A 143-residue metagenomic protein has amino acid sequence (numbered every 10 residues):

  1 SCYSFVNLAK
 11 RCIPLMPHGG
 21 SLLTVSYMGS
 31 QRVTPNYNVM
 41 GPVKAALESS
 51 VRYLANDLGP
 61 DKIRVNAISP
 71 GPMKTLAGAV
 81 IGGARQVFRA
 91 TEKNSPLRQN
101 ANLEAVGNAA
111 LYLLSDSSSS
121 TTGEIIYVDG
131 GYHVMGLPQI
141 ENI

Functional and structural regions predicted by a protein language model:
S1, A9, S21-Y27, R64-S69 (+3 more regions): Structural signature of the Rossmann-like NAD(P)-dependent dehydrogenase/reductase core
Y3-V6, A67, Q86-T121, G130: C-terminal helical subdomain
A9-K10, R52: A short, exposed helix-loop element centered on a Lys and neighboring polar residues
P14, N56-P60, S119: Alpha-helical segment proximal to the catalytic Tyr-Lys
M16-H18: Helix-to-beta-strand junctions that scaffold the AdoMet/dcAdoMet cofactor pocket in Class I SAM-dependent enzymes
L23-L47, V51-P60, P72-M73: Catalytic loop of short-chain dehydrogenase/reductase
P60, P70-S95, M135-I143: A glycine/serine/threonine-rich, flexible loop-to-helix segment that serves as the NAD(P) cofactor-binding "lid"
L111, T122-I143: Short C-terminal tail/terminal secondary-structure segment of NAD(P)H-dependent dehydrogenase/reductase domains
